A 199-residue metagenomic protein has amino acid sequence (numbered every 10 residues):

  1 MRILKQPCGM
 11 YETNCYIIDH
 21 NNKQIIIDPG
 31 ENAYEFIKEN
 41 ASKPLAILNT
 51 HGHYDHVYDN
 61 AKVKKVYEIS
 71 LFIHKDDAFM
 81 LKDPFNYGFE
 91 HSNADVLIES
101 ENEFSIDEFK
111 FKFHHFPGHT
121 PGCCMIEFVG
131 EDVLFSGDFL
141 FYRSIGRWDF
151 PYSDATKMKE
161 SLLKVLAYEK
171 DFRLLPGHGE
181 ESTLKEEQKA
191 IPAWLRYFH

Functional and structural regions predicted by a protein language model:
M1-S42, M125-G137: Conserved beta-strand hairpin/beta-sheet module of binuclear metal-dependent hydrolase folds, prominently
Q6-C8, A94-D95, H115-P117: Short Gly/Pro-enriched turn/cap motifs at secondary-structure boundaries
N14-Y16, V96, E101-N102, C124 (+1 more regions): Residue-level detector of beta-strand structural context in well-folded domains
C15, F36, D59, K82-P84 (+3 more regions): Short, function-defining helix-loop hinge/capping sites that tune catalysis or transport
Q24, P117-H199: Metallo-beta-lactamase
I27-P29, L45-G52, L71-H74, H115-G118 (+2 more regions): Active-site neighborhood of phospho(di)ester-bond hydrolases with catalytic His/Asp-centered motifs
N32-F109, K189-R196: Active-site HxH/HxHxD metal-binding segment of metal-dependent hydrolases
